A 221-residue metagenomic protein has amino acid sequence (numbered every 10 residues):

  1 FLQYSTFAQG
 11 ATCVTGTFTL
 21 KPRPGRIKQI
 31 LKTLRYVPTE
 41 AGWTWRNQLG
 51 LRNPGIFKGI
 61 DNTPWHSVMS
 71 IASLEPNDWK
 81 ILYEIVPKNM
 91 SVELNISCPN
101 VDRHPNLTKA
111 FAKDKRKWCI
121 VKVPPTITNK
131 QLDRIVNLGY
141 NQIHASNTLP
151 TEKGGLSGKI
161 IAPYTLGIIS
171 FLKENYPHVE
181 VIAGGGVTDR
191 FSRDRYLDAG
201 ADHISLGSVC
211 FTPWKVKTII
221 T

Functional and structural regions predicted by a protein language model:
F1-L2, Q48, V68-W79, I120-T128 (+1 more regions): Active-site mouth loops of central-metabolism enzymes
F1-S67, A72-L74: N-terminal capping/small domains of soluble enzymes
L2-T6, W79-V86, T126-L138, L172-Y176 (+1 more regions): Catalytic cores of alpha/beta
A11-G16, S67-I71, V92-L94, C119-V123 (+3 more regions): Hydrophobic faces of well-ordered beta-strands that scaffold small-molecule active sites in alpha/beta enzyme cores
T15-K21, L94-C98, Q142-E152, V187 (+1 more regions): Glycine-rich phosphate-binding active-site loops on the catalytic face of alpha/beta enzymes
L31-G50, N100-K113, E152-P163: Glycine-rich tight-turn/loop motif centered on a GG-T
N53-H66, N106-P125, L156-A183, I219-T221: Alpha-helix-loop-beta-strand connector modules within alpha/beta enzyme cores
I96-N106, K130-V179, P213-I219: Glycine/Thr-rich beta-alpha phosphate-binding loop at enzyme active sites
